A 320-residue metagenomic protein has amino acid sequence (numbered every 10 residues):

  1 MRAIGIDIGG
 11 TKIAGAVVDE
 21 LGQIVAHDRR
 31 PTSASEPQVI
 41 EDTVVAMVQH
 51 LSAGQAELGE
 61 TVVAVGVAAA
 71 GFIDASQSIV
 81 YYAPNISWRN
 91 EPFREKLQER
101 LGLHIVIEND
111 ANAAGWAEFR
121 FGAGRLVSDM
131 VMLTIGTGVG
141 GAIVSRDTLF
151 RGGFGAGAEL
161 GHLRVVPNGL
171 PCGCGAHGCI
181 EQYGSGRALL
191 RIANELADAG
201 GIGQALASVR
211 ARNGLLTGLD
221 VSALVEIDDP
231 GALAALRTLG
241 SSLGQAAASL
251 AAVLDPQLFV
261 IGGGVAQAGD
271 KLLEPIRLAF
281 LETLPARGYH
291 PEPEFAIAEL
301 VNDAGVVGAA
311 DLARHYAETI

Functional and structural regions predicted by a protein language model:
M1-A64, D74-Q77, R94-I105, R120-V127 (+3 more regions): ATP-binding/phosphotransfer module of carbohydrate and carboxylate kinases, centering on a glycine-rich
D7, G66-A70, M132-G138, A142-V144: Short beta-strand segments
D28-R30, P84, G153: Short hydrophobic alpha-helix segments
P31-A34, W88, A156-E159: A short acidic/small-residue loop/turn micro-motif
S78-R89: A charged helix-plus-loop insertion that forms the helical arch/lid used to bind and gate nucleic-acid substrates
I107-A111: Short loop/edge segments at beta-strand edges and connector loops that shape dinucleotide/nucleotide cofactor-binding
A114-R120, G141-I143, H162-L163: Adenylate-forming
I143-E159: Short, charged low-complexity linear segments at domain edges
